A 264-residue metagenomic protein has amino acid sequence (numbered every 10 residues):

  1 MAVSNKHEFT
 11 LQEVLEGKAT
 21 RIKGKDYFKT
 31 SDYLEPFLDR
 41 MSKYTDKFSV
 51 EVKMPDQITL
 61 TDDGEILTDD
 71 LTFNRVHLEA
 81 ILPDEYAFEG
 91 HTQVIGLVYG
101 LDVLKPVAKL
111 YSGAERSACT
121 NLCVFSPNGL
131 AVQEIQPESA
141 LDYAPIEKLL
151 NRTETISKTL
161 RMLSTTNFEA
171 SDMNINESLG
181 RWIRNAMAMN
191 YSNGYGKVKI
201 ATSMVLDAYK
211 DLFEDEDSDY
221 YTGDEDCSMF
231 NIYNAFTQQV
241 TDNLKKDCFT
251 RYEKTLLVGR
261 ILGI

Functional and structural regions predicted by a protein language model:
M1-D39, D46-L60, S203: Feature for intrinsically disordered/low-complexity regulatory segments and propeptides
A2-V3, F9, V52, L71-I264: Intrinsically disordered, low-complexity regions enriched in serine/threonine
G24, D63-E65, N128, Q238: Intrinsic-disorder/low-complexity loop/linker signature
F37-M41, F48, G64, L122 (+2 more regions): A broad "ordered helical/assembly scaffold" signature
Y44-A80: A short acidic/basic microdomain associated with nuclease active sites
